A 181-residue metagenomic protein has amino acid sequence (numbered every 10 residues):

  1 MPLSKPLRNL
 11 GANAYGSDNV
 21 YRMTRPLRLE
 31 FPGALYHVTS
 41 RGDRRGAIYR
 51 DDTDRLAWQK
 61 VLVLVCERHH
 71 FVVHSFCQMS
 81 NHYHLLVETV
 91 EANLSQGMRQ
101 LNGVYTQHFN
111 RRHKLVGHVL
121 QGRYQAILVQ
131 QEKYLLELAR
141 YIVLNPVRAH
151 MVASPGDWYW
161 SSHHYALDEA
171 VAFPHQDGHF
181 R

Functional and structural regions predicted by a protein language model:
M1-S80, E88-R181: Short Pro-Cys-Gly-centered "Cys-loop" motif that presents a nucleophilic cysteine in a tight turn
